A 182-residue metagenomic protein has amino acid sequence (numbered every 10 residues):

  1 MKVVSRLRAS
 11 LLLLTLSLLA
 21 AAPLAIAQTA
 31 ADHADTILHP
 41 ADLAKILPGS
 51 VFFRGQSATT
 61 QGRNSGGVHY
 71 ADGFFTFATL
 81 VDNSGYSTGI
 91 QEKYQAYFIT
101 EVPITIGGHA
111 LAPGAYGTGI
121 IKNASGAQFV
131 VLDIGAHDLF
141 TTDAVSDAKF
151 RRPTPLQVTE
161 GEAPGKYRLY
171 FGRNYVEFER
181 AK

Functional and structural regions predicted by a protein language model:
M1-R6: N-terminal secretory signal peptides that target proteins for export/translocation
A9-S10, Q95: Short hydrophobic/aromatic segments of transmembrane alpha-helices and their interfaces
S10-A22: Bacterial N-terminal signal peptides
T15-L16, Q61, A96: Generic detector of short alpha-helix boundary/capping microenvironments and adjacent low-complexity segments
P23-L24, I104: Generic detector of short, well-ordered, non-transmembrane alpha-helical segments enriched in hydrophobic residues
I26-G89, D138-K182: Primarily secretory-pathway and cell-envelope proteins
N83-H137: Mid-length scaffold segments of soluble, non-membrane domains
